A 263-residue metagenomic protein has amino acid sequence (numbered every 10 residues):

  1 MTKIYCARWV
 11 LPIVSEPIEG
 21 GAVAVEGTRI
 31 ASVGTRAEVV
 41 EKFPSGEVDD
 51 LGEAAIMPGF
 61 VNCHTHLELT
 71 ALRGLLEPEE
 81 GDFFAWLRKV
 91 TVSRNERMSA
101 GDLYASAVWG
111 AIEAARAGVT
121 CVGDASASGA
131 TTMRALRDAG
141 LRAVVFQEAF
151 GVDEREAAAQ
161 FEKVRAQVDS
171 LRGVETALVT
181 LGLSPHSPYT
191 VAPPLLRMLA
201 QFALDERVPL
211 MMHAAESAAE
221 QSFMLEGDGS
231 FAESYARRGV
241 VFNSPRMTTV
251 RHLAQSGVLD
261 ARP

Functional and structural regions predicted by a protein language model:
T2-I4, P12-M57: Histidine-rich, glycine-flanked metal-binding segment
R8, V23, T28, E53 (+5 more regions): Divalent metal-coordination and catalytic microenvironments
S45, R134, F161-P263: Histidine/acidic residue-rich metal-binding segments in metalloenzymes
A55-I56, R73-G140, E162-T176: Alpha-helical scaffold segments that flank or form the walls of functional sites
P58-T70, P209-A219: Histidine-centered catalytic micro-motifs
H66, A127-S128, E148-V152, S184-P188 (+1 more regions): Active-site beta-loop-alpha junctions enriched in small/polar residues
A71-Y104, A139-F150, S217-A261: Active-site gating loops and adjacent loop-to-helix segments of metal-dependent hydrolytic enzymes
